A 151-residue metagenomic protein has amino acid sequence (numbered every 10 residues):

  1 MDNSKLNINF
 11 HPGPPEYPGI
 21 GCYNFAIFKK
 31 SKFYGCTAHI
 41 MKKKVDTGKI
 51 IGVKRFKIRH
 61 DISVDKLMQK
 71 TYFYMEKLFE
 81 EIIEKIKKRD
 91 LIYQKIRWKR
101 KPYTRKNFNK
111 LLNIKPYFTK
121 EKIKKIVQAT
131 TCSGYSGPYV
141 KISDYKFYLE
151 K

Functional and structural regions predicted by a protein language model:
M1-Y103, F108-N113: Donor/substrate-binding cores of folate-linked one-carbon enzymes
L91-K151: Internal anion-binding site segments
